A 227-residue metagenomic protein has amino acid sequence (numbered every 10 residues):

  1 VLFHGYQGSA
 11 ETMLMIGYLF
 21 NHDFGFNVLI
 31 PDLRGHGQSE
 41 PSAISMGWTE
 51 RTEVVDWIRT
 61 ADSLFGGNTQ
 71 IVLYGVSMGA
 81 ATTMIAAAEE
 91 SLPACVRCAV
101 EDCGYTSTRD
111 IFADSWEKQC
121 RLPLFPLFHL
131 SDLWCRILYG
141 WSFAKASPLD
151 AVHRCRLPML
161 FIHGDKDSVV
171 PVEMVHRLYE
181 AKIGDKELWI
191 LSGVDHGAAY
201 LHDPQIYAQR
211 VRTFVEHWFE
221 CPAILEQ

Functional and structural regions predicted by a protein language model:
Y6-F20: The serine-hydrolase catalytic nucleophile loop
I16, P148, L157, P171-E180: Short alpha-helix in the alpha/beta-hydrolase fold that links the catalytic acid
G17-E40: Conserved alpha/beta-hydrolase
I44-F65: Alpha/beta-hydrolase active-site loop
I85-A144, D150: Hydrolase active-site cap/lid region
R154-R156, F161-H163, D167: Short beta-strand/loop motif that positions the catalytic acidic residue of the alpha/beta-hydrolase fold
Y179-A198, P204: Catalytic histidine neighborhood in serine/cysteine hydrolases with alpha/beta-hydrolase-type architecture
L201-Q227: Catalytic active-site module of serine/aspartate enzymes centered on a nucleophile-bearing elbow/loop
